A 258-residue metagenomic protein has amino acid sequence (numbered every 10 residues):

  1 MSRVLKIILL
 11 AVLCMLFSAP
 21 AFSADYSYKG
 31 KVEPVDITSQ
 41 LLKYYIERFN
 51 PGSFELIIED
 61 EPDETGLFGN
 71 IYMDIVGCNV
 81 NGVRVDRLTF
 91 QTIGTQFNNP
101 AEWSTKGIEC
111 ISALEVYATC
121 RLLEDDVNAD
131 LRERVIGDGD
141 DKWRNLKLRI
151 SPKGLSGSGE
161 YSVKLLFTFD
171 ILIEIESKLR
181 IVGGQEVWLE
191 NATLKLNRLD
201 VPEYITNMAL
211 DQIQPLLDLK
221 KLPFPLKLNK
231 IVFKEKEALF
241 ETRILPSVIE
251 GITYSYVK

Functional and structural regions predicted by a protein language model:
M1-I8: Bacterial N-terminal signal peptides that target proteins for export
I8-S18: Bacterial N-terminal signal peptides
F22-K258: Extracellular/lumenal and peripheral-membrane lipid-interaction modules
